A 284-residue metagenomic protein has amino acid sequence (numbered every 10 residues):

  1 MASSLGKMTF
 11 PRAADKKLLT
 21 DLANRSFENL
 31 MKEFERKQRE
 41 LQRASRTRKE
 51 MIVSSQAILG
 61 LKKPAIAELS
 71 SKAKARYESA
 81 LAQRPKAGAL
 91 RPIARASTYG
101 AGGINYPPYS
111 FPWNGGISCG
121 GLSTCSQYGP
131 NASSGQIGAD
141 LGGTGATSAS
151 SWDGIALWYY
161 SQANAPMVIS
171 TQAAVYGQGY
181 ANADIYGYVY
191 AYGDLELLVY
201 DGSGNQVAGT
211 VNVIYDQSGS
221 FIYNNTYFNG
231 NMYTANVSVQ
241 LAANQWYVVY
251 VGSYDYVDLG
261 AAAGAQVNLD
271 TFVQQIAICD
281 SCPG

Functional and structural regions predicted by a protein language model:
A2-G284: Mature extracytoplasmic or otherwise solvent-exposed domains
